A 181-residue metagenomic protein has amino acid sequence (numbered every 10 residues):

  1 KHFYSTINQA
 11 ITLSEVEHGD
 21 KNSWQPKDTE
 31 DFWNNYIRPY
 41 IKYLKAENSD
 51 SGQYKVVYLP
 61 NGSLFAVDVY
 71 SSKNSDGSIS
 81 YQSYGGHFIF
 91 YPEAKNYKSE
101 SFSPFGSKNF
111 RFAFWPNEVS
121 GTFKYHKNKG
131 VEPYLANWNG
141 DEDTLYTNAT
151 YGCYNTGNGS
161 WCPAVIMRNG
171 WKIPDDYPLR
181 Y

Functional and structural regions predicted by a protein language model:
K1-W33: Membrane-proximal N-terminal amphipathic helix
D31-Y181: Intrinsically disordered, low-complexity regions enriched in Pro/Ser/Thr/Gly and acidic residues
